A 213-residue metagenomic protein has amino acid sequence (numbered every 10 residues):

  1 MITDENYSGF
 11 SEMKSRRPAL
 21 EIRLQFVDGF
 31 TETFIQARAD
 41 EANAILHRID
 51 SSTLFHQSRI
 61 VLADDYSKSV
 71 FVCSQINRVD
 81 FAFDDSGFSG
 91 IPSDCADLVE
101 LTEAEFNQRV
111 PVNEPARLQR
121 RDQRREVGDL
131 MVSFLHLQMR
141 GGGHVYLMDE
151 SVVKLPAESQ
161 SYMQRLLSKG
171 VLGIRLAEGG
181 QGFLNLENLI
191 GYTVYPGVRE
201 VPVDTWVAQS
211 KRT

Functional and structural regions predicted by a protein language model:
M1-S11, A39-L46, L98-R125, K154-S159: Charged, amphipathic alpha-helical segments
I2-S15, L20-H56: Short N-terminal edge-element motif at the start of the domain
R16-A19, F55, A63-Y66, N77 (+4 more regions): A composition-biased, non-transmembrane "mature-region" signal
P18-F30, L130-V145: A short beta-strand micro-motif
E32-S69, V153-Q160, S168, G173-Q181 (+1 more regions): A cross-kingdom feature marking solvent-exposed beta-strand/loop segments within repeated, beta-rich binding/scaffold
V72-F81, N185-V194: Phosphoinositide-dependent membrane-docking surfaces
D80-G143: Surface-exposed beta-loop interaction hotspot
E178-Q181, E187-T213: Extended, charged low-complexity segments that frequently continue into or abut oligomerization scaffolds
